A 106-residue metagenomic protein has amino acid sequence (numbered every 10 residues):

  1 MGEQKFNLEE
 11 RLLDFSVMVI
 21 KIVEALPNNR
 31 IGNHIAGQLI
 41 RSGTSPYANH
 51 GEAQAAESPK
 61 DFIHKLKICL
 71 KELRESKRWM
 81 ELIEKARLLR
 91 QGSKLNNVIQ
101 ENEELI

Functional and structural regions predicted by a protein language model:
M1-I106: Amphipathic alpha-helical assembly/interaction segments
